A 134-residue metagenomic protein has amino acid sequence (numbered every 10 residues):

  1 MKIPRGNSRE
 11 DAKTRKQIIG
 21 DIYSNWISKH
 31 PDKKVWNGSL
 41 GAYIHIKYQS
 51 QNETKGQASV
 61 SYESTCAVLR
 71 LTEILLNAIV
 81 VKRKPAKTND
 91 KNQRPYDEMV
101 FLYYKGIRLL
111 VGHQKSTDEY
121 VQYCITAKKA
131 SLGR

Functional and structural regions predicted by a protein language model:
M1-R134: Ribonuclease/tRNase effector modules and their secretory precursors
